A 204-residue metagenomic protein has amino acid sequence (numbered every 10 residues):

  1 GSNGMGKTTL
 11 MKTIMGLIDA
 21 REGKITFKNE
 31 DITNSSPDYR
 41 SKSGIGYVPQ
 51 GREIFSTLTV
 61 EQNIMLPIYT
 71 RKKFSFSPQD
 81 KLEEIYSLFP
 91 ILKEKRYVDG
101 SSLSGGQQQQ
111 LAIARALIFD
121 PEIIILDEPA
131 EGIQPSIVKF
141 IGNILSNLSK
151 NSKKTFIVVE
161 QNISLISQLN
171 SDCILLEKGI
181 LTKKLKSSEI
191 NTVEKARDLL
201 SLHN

Functional and structural regions predicted by a protein language model:
M15: Helix-to-loop junction immediately C-terminal to a conserved catalytic motif
D19, V60-P78, L88-P90, L185: ABC-type ATPase nucleotide-binding domains, specifically the catalytic core motifs of the NBD
G23-D31, S43, S77-L82: Conserved ABC transporter NBD signature motif
G51, S87, L169, L175-K184 (+1 more regions): C-terminal boundary and immediately downstream tail of ABC-type ATPase nucleotide-binding domains
D99-L103: Conserved ABC ATPase signature
A116-L117: ABC ATPase C-loop
E128-P129: Walker B catalytic motif
E160-Q161: H-loop/switch region of ABC-family ATPase nucleotide-binding domains
